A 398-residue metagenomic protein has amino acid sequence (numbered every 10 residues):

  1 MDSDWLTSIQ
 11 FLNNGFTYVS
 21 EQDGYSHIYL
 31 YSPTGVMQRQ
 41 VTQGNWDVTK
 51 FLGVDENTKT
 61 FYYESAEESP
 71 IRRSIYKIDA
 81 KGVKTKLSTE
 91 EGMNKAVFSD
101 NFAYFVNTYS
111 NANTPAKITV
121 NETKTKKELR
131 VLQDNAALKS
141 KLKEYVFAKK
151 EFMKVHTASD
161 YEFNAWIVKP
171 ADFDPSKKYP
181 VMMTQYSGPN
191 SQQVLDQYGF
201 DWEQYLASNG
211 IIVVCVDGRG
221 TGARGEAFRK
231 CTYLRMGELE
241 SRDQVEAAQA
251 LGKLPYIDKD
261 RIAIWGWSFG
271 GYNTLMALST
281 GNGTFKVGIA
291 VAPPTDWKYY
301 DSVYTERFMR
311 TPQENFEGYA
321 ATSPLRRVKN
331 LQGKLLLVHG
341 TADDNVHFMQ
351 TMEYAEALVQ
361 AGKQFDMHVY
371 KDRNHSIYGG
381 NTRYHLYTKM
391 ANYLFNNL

Functional and structural regions predicted by a protein language model:
M1-Q10, S20, S32-D55, S65-E68 (+2 more regions): Multi-bladed beta-propeller domains
F11-N13, D55-T58, D100-N101: Residue-level detector of Asp-centered blade-edge/turn motifs that repeat once per structural unit in beta-propeller
F16-V19, T60-E64, F105-T108: Residue position within the beta-strands of beta-propeller blades
S20-Q22, S65-E67, Y109-N111, T157: Non-cytosolic beta-sheet module surface loops
D23-Y25, V36, M93, N113 (+1 more regions): A generic structural motif
G24-Y29, P70-Y76, T114-V120: Structural motif
R73, K81-T108: Repeat-solenoid scaffold signature
K95-L398: Serine-hydrolase catalytic core recognition
